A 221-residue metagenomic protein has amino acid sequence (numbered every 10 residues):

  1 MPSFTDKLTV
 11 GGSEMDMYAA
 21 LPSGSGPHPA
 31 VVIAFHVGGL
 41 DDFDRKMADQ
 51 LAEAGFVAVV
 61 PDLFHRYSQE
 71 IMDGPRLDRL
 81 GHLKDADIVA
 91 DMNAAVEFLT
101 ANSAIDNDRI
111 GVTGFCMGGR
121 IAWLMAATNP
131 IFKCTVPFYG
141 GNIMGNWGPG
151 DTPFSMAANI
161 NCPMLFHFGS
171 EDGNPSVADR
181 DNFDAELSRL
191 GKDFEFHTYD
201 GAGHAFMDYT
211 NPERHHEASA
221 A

Functional and structural regions predicted by a protein language model:
T5-I105, T152-P153, A205-N211: Serine-hydrolase catalytic machinery in alpha/beta-hydrolase-like enzymes
M47, G150-P153, S176-L187: Short alpha-helix in the alpha/beta-hydrolase fold that links the catalytic acid
V59-P61, P137, F166, F196: Hydrophobic residues in well-ordered beta-strands that form the structural core
L63, G140, Y199-G201: Active-site loop/turn elements of alpha/beta-hydrolase fold enzymes, especially the short glycine-/histidine-rich
A94-N159: Primarily recognizes the serine-hydrolase "nucleophile elbow" in alpha/beta-hydrolase and SGNH/GDSL folds
I160, F166-F168: Short beta-strand/loop motif that positions the catalytic acidic residue of the alpha/beta-hydrolase fold
E171-P175: Acidic catalytic loop of the alpha/beta-hydrolase fold
S188-A221: C-terminal catalytic histidine-bearing segment of alpha/beta-hydrolase fold enzymes
